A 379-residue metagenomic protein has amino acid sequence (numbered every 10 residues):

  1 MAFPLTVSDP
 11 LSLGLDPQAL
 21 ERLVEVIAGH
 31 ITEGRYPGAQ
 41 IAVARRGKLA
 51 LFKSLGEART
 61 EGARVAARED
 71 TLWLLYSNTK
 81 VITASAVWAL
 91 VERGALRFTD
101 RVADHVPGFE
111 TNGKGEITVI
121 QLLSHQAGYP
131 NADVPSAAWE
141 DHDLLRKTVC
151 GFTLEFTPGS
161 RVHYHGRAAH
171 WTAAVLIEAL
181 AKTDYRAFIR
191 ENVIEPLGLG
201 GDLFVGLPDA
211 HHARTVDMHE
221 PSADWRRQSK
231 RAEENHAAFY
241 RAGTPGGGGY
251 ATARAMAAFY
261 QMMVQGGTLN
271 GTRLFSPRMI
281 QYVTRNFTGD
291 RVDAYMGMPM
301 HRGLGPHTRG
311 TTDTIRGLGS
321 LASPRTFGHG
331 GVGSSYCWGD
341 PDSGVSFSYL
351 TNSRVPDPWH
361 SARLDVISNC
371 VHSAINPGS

Functional and structural regions predicted by a protein language model:
A2, N112-L321: Short, surface-exposed loop or secondary-structure junction motifs that flank catalytic or metal-binding residues
S8-L75, R97: Short, conserved catalytic-motif segment at the N-terminal edge
D16, K80, T252: Short, conserved phosphate/pyrophosphate- and ester-handling motifs at nucleotide-, phospho-/glycolipid
E21-A28, G47, F52, T71-D100 (+3 more regions): Active-site SXXK
A50, G62, A66-D70, I82 (+3 more regions): Short, well-structured active-site flanking segments
A50-L51, C337-W338, G344-S353: Short, well-ordered beta-strand elements
A58-R68, P356-S368: A short, polar/charged loop-to-alpha-helix boundary motif
T326, G333-D342: Short, surface-exposed beta-strand/loop micro-motifs that present aromatic residues
